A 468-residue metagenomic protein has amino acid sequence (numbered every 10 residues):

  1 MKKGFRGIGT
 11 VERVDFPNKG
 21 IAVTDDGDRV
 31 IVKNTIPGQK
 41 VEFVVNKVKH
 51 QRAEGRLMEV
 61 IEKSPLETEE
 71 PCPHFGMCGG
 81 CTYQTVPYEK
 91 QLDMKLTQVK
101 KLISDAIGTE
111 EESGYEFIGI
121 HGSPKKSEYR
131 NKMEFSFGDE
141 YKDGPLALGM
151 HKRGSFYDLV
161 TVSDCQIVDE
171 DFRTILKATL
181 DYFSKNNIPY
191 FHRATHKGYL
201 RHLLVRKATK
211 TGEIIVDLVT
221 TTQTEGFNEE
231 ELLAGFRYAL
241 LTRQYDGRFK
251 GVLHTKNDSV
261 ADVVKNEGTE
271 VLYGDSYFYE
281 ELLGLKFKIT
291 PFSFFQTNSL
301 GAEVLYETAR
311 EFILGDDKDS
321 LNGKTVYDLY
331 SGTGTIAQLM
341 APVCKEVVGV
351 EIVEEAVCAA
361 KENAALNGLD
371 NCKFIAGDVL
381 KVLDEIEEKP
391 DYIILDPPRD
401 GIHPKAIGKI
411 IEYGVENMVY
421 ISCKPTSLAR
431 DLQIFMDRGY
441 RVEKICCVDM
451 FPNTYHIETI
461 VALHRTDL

Functional and structural regions predicted by a protein language model:
M1-H74, E111, K373, K381: Terminal RNA-binding accessory module
M1-P17, T222-L468: Rossmann-like S-adenosyl-L-methionine
G20-D25, G149-K152, D217-V219, A360: Short, acidic/hydrophobic/Gly-rich beta-strand patch recurrent on exposed beta strands that often constitutes part
G38, V168, N298: Short, conserved phosphate/pyrophosphate- and ester-handling motifs at nucleotide-, phospho-/glycolipid
E59-E70, G79-Y190, K210: Extended interfacial segments that mediate partner engagement and assembly in macromolecular machines
I118-K126, R193, L200-H202, C447-M450: Short, solvent-exposed loop/turn elements at beta->coil junctions and helix N-caps that rim active or binding pockets
Y157-R201, T222-H254: Internal alpha/beta scaffold segment
V205, G212-T221, K286-T290: Short, aliphatic-rich beta-strand segments
